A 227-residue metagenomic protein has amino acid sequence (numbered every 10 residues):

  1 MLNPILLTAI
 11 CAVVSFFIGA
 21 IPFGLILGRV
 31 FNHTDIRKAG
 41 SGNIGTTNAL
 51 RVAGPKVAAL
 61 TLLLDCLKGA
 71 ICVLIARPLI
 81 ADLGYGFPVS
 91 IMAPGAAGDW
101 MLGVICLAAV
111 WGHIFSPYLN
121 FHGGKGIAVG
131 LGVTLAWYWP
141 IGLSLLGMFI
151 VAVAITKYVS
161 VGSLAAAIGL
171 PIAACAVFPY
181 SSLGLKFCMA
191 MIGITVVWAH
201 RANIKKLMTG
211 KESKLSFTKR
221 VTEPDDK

Functional and structural regions predicted by a protein language model:
M1-I10, L74-V104, L135-I141, A176-C188: Helix-coil boundary and interhelical linker segments in multi-pass alpha-helical membrane proteins
L2, I18, F23-V73, I114-I127 (+2 more regions): Interhelical loop and helix-boundary elements at the membrane-water interface of polytopic inner-membrane proteins
T8-C11, S15-A20: Alpha-helical transmembrane segments and their membrane-interface boundaries that form or gate the permeation pathway
A12-V13, L62-C66, L107, W111 (+5 more regions): Residue-level signature of the transmembrane alpha-helical core of multi-pass small-molecule transporters
S15-I18, R77, A108-H113, F149-V153 (+2 more regions): Alpha-helical transmembrane segments of multi-pass membrane proteins
L50-P55, A76-L79, A108, K125-T156 (+1 more regions): Interfacial segments of multi-pass membrane proteins
H122, L146-I150, S182-M189, K206-S213: A cytosolic-side transmembrane-helix exit/cap motif
L143, V159-A166, S181-I192: Loop-to-transmembrane alpha-helix initiation sites
